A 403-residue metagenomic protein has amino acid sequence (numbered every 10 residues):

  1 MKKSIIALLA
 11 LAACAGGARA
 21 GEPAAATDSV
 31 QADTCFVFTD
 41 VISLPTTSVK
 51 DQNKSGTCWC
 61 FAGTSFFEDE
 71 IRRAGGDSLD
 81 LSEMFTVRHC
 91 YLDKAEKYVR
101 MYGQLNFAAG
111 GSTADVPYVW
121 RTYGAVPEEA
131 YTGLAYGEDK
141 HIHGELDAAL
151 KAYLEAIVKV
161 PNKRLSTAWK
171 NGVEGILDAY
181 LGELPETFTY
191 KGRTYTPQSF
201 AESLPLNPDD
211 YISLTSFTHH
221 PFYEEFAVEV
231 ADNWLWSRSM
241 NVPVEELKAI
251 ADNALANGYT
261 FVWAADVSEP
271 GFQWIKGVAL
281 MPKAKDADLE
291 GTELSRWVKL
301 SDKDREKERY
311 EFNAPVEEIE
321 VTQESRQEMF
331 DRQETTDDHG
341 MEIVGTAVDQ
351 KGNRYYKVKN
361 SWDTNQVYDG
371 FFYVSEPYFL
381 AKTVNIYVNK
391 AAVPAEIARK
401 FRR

Functional and structural regions predicted by a protein language model:
M1-A24: Bacterial Sec-dependent N-terminal signal peptides
A7-A10, L105, Y118, H339 (+2 more regions): N-terminal hydrophobic or amphipathic segments with adjacent small-residue motifs that include Sec signal peptides
A7-A10, S48, G76, N253 (+1 more regions): Generic marker of residues within folded, mature protein domains
A25-C35: Blade/loop signatures of beta-propeller domains
D33-A264, Y356, Q366-Y368: Active-site nucleophile-adjacent alpha helix/oxyanion-hole segment immediately C-terminal to the catalytic cysteine
N171-R403: Active-site signature of cysteine proteases
